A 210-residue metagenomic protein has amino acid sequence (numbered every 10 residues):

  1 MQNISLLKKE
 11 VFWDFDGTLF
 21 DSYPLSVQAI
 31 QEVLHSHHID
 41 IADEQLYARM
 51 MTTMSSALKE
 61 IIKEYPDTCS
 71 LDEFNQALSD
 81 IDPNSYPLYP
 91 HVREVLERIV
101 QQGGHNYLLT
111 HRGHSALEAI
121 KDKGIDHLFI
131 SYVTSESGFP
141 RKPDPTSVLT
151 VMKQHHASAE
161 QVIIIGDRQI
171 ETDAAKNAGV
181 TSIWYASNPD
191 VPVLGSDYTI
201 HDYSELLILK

Functional and structural regions predicted by a protein language model:
M1-E10, E97-V100, G113-H114, E118-K210: Asp-based, Mg2+/Mn2+-dependent phosphohydrolase catalytic module
N3-E94, R98-Q102: N-terminal helical cap/lid subdomain that shapes the substrate entry/recognition surface in HAD-like hydrolases
D21, Y86, Y107, Q161-I163: Residue-level marker of alpha-helix boundaries and capping positions
Y23, H105-N106, S196: Bulky hydrophobic/aromatic packing residues
D40, H105, T181: Residue-level detector of anion-binding/catalytic polar loops
T110: Conserved phosphate-coupling serine/threonine residues in phosphotransfer and NTP-handling enzymes
